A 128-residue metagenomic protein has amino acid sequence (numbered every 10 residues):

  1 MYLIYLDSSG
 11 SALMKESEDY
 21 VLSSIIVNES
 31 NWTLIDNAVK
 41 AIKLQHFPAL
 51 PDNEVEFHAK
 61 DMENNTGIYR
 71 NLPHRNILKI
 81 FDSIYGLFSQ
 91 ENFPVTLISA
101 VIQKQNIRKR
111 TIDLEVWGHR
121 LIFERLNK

Functional and structural regions predicted by a protein language model:
M1-K128: Phosphate-ester processing/binding pockets and catalytic centers
